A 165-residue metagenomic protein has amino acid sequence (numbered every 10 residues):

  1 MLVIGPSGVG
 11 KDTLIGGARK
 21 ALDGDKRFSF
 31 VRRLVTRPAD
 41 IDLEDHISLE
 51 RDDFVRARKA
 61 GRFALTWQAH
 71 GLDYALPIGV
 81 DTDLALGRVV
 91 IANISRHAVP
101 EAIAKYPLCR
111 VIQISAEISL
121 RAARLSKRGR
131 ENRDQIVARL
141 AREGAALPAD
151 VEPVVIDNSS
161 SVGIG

Functional and structural regions predicted by a protein language model:
V3: Hydrophobic anchor at the beta1->P-loop junction of P-loop NTPases
P6: P-loop (Walker A) phosphate-binding loop of NTP-binding proteins
V9: ATP-binding Walker
D12: Walker A/P-loop
K20-F30: Post-Walker A helix-loop "phosphate-sensing" segment adjacent to the P-loop in P-loop NTPases
S29, R33-V90, I94-R96: ATP-dependent small-molecule kinase phosphotransfer cores that center on conserved nucleotide phosphate-binding segments
I91-S95, K105-K127, E143: Conserved phosphate-donor/acceptor-positioning beta-strand/loop module used by diverse small-molecule
A123, R130-E131, A145-G165: NTP-dependent small-molecule kinase module
